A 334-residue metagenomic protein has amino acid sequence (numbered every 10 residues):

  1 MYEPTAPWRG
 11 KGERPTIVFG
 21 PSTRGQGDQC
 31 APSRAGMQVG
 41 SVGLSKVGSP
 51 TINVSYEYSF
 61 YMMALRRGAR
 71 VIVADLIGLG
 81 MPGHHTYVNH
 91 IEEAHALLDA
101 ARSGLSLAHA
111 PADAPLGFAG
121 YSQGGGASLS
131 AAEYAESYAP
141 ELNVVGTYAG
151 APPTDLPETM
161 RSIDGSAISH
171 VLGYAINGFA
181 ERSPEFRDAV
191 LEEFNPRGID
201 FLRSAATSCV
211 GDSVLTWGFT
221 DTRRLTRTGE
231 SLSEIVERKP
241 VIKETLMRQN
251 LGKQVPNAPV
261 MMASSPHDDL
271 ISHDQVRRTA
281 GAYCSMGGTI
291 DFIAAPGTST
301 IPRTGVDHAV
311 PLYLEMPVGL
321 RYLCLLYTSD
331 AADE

Functional and structural regions predicted by a protein language model:
W8-M63: Short, surface-exposed "cap/lid" segments of acyl-processing enzymes
Y87-L107: Alpha/beta-hydrolase active-site loop
S103-L107, A114-I168: Primarily recognizes the serine-hydrolase "nucleophile elbow" in alpha/beta-hydrolase and SGNH/GDSL folds
P153-K253: Accessory cap/linker subdomain of secreted extracellular hydrolases
M262-S264, D268: Short beta-strand/loop motif that positions the catalytic acidic residue of the alpha/beta-hydrolase fold
S272-A282: Short alpha-helix in the alpha/beta-hydrolase fold that links the catalytic acid
C284-P302: Catalytic histidine neighborhood in serine/cysteine hydrolases with alpha/beta-hydrolase-type architecture
Y327-E334: Conserved small/polar residues in nucleotide/adenosyl-binding loops
